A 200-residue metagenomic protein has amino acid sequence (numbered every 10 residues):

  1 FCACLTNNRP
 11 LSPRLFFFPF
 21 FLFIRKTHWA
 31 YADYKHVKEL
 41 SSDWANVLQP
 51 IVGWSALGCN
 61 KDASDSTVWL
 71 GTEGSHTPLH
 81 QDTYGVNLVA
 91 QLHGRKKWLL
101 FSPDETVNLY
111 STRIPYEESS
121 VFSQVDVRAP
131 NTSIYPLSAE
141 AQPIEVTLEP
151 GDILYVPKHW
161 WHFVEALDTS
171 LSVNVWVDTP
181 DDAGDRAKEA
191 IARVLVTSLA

Functional and structural regions predicted by a protein language model:
F1-I153, W161-A200: N-terminal accessory scaffold of Fe(II)-dependent oxygenases
